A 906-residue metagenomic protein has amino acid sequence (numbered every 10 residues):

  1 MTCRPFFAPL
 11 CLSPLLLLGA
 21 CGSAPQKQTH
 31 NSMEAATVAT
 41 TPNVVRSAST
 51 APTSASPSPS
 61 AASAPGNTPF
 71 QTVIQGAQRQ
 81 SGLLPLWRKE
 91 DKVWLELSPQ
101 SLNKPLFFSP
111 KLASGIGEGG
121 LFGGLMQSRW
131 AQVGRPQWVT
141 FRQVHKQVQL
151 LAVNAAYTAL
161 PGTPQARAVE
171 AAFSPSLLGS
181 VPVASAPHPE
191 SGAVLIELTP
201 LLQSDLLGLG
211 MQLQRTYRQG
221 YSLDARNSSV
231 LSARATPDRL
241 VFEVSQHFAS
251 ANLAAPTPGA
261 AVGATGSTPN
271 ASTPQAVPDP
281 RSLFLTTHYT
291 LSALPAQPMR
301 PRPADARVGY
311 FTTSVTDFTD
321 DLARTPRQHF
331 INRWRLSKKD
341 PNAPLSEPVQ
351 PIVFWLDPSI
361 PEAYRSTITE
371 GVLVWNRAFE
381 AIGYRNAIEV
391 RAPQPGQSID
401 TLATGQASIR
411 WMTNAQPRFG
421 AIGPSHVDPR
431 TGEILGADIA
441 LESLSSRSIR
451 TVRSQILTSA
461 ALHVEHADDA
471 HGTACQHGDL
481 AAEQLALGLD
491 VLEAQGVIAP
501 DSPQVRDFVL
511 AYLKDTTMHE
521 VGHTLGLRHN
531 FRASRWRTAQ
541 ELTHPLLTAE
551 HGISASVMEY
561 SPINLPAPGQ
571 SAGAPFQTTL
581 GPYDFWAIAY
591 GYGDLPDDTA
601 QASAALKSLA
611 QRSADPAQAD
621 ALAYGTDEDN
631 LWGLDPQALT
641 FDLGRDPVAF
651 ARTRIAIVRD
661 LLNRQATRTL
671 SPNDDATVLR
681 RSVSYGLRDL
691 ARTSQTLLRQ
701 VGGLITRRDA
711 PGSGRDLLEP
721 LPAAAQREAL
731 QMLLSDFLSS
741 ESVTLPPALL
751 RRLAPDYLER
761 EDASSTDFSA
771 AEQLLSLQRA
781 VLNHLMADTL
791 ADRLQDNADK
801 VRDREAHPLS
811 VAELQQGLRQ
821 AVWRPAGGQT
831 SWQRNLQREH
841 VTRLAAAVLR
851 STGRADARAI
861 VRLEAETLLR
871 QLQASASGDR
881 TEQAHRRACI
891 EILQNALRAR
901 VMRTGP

Functional and structural regions predicted by a protein language model:
M1-C11: Bacterial N-terminal signal peptides that target proteins for export
L17-A20: C-terminal motif of bacterial Sec signal peptides marking the signal peptidase cleavage site
P25-W94, S98-I360, A378, I382 (+6 more regions): Auxiliary tRNA-acceptor-end handling modules of aminoacyl-tRNA synthetases
A113, A363-A387: Zn2+-dependent metallopeptidase catalytic core
S366-L373, R377, D507, A511 (+4 more regions): Solvent-exposed, polar/charged alpha-helical surfaces in well-ordered, non-transmembrane soluble domains, broadly
L373-Y384, G522-H523, L527, I563 (+1 more regions): Sec-exported extracytoplasmic/periplasmic mature domains
A392-T413, R418, A511-A567: The catalytic-center signature of Zn2+-dependent metalloproteases
Q504-F508, A533-P906: Conserved catalytic/binding loops enriched for acidic/polar residues
